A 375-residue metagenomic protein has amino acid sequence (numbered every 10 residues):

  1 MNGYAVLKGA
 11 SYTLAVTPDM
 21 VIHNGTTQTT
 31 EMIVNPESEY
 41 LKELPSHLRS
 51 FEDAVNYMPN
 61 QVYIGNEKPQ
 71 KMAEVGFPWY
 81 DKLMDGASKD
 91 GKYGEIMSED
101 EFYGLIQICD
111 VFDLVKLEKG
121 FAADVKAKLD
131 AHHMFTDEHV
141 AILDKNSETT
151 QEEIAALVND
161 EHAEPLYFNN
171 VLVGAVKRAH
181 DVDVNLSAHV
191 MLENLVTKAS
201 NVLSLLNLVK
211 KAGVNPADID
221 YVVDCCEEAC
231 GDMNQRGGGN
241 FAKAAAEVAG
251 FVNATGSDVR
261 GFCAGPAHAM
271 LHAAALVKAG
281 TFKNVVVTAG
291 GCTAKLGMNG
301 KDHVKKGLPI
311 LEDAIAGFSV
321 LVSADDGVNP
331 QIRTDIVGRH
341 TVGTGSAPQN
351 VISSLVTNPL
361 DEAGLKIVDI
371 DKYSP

Functional and structural regions predicted by a protein language model:
M1-L195, D302-A363: Condensing-enzyme catalytic core mediating Claisen C-C bond formation in acyl metabolism
V173-L192, G231-H272, L276-K283: Conserved catalytic cysteine-centered active-site region of acyl-thioester-dependent Claisen-condensing enzymes
L195-G256, R260-G261, K366-P375: Conserved beta-ketoacyl condensing-enzyme motif
N201-L208, A269-L276, L321, V356-P359: Buried hydrophobic packing segments
K210-D218, A275-N284, V322-P330, D361-D369: Secondary-structure boundary elements
V223, V286-T288, V320-V322, S374: Structural motif
C225-C230, G261-P266, A289-K295: Acidic, glycine-rich active-site loops and adjacent beta-strand->loop/helix elements that engage anionic groups
T281-A314: Flexible, glycine-rich active-site loops centered on histidine and acidic residues that chelate a metal or position
